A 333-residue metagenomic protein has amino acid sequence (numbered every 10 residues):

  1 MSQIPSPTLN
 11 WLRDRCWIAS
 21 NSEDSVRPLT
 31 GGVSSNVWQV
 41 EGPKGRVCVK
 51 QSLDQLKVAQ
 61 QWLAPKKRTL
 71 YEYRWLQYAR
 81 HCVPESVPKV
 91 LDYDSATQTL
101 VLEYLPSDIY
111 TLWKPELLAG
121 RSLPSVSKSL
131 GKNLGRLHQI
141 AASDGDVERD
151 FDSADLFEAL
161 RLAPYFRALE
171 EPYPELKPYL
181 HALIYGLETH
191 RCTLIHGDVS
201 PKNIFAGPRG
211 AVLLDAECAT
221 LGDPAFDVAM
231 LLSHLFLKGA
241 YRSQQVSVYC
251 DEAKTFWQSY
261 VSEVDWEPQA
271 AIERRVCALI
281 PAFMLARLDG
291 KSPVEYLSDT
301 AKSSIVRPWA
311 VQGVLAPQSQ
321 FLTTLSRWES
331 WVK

Functional and structural regions predicted by a protein language model:
M1-V26: Juxta-kinase regulatory segment immediately upstream of eukaryotic protein kinase catalytic domains
Q3-I4, E103, L137-G186: Active-site catalytic-loop/activation-segment of kinase and kinase-like phosphoryl-transfer enzymes
R27-G42, V47-V49, H181-F226: Active-site acidic catalytic loop and adjacent metal/ATP-binding pocket of ATP-dependent phosphoryl transfer enzymes
L29, S34, W38-D146: ATP-binding pocket architecture of kinase catalytic cores
K57-K67, Y241-V248, T300: Short, flexible/disordered intra-domain loops and linkers
R74, A225-D265, I280-S298: Active-site activation/catalytic loop segments of kinase-like enzymes and analogous catalytic loops in related
Q244-S247, F283-K333: ATP/Mg2+ or Mg2+-diphosphate-binding catalytic cores that bind nucleotide phosphates or diphosphates via glycine-rich
E267-I280: All-alpha amphipathic helical-bundle segments outside canonical DNA-binding/catalytic cores that form hydrophobic
